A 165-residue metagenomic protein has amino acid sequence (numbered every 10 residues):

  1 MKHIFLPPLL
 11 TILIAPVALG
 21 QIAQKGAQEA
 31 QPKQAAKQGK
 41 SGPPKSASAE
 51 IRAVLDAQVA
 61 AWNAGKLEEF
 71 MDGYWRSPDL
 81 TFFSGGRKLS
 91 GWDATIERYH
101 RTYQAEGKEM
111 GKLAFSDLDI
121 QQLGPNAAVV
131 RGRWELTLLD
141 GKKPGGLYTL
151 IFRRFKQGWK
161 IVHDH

Functional and structural regions predicted by a protein language model:
M1-I4: Positively charged n-region of N-terminal signal peptides that target proteins for export
P7-V17: Bacterial N-terminal signal peptides
Q21-G73, L89: Short, low-complexity N-terminal intrinsically disordered segments enriched in polar/charged residues
Q58, F70-M71, D79-L80, G91 (+3 more regions): Hydrophobic pocket/interface hotspot
G73, D79-S90, Q104-K108: A short gly/proline-enriched turn/hairpin at secondary-structure junctions
W75, G86, D119, G132-W134 (+2 more regions): A mature extracytoplasmic/lumenal domain signature
A94-D140: Surface-exposed, charged secondary-structure patches
G145-H165: Short beta-strand edge/turn micro-motifs at domain boundaries
